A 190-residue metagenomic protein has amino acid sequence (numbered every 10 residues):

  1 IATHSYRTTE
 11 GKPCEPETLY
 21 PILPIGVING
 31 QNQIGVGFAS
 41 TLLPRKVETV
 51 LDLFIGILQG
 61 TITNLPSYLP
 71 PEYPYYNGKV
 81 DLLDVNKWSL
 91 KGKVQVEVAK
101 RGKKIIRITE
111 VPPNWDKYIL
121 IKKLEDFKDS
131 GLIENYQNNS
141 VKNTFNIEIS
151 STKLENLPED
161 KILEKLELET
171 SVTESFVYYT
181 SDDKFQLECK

Functional and structural regions predicted by a protein language model:
A2-K190: Intrinsically disordered, low-complexity regulatory segments
